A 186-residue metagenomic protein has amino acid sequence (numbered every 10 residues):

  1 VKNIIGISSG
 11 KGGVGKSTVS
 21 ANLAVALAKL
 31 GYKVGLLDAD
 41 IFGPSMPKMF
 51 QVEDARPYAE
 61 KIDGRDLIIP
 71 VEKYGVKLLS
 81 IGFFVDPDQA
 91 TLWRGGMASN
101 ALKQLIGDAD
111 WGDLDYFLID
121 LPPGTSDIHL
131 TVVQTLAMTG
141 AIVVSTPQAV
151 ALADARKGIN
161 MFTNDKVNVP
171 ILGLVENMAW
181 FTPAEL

Functional and structural regions predicted by a protein language model:
V1, G12, S17, D38 (+6 more regions): Residue-level signature of catalytic and energy-coupling elements of molecular machines, predominantly ATP/GTP-dependent
N3-D40, V167, L174: Walker A/P-loop phosphate-binding motif and the immediately C-terminal alpha-helix
V19, P47-Q51, A90-T91, L130 (+1 more regions): Short acidic, glycine/serine/threonine-rich loops at helix termini
N22, A26, I41, M97-A101 (+1 more regions): Short amphipathic alpha-helical face segments that pack within enzyme cores and frequently flank/anchor catalytic
V25, K29, G107, Q134 (+1 more regions): Short, well-ordered alpha-helices that flank and scaffold nucleotide-derived cofactor binding pockets
K33-D88, S99, I106: Phosphate-binding loop that captures ATP/GTP phosphates
G82-V132: Phosphate-binding/switch loop-helix module in NTP-utilizing enzymes
D115-Y116, P122-L186: Conserved catalytic-core segment of NTP-binding enzymes
